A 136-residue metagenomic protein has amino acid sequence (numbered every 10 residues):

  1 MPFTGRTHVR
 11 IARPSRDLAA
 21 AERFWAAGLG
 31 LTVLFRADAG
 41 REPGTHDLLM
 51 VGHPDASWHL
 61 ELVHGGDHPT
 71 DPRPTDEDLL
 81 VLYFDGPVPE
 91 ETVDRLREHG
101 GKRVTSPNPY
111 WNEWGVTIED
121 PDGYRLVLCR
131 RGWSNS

Functional and structural regions predicted by a protein language model:
M1-T4, R10-R13, V93-S136: Vicinal oxygen chelate
H8-V9, T75-L80: Eukaryotic phosphotyrosine signaling hubs
A12-S57: Core segments of cupin and vicinal oxygen chelate
F24, V88-R95: Short amphipathic alpha-helices within nucleic acid-binding modules
F35, V63-H68, R130-W133: Acetyl-CoA-dependent GNAT
L48-M50, V81, G115-T117: Short hydrophobic/aromatic beta-strand element in the GNAT-like acyltransferase core that lines or flanks the acyl-donor
P54-H59, D67-P69, G86-E90: Short, charged/polar surface micro-motifs in flexible loops or helix N-caps
D55-L60, D122-L126: Short, charged/polar, Gly/Pro-enriched secondary-structure boundary elements
